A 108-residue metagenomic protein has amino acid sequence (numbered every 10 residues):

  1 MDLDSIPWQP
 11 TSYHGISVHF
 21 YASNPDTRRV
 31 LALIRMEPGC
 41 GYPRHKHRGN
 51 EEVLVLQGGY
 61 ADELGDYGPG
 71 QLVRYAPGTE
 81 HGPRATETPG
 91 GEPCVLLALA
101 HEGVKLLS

Functional and structural regions predicted by a protein language model:
M1-D26: A short, N-terminal "cap"/entry segment at the start of jelly-roll beta-barrel domains of the cupin/DSBH fold
G15, T27-V30, G90-E92: Short acidic/glycine-enriched loop/turn segments that link adjacent beta-strands
V18-F20, L31-R35, E52, L72-R74 (+1 more regions): Conserved hydrophobic/aromatic beta-strand scaffold that supports enzyme active sites
E37-C40, K46-E63, P69: Glycine- and acidic-residue-biased ligand/ion/polar-headgroup-sensing regions
D62-P83: Short acidic-glycine-tyrosine-enriched beta hairpin
A85-E87: Asparagine-centered strand-capping/turn motif at beta-strand->loop junctions
P89-S108: A short hydrophobic beta-strand segment most commonly corresponding to one strand of the jelly-roll/cupin
